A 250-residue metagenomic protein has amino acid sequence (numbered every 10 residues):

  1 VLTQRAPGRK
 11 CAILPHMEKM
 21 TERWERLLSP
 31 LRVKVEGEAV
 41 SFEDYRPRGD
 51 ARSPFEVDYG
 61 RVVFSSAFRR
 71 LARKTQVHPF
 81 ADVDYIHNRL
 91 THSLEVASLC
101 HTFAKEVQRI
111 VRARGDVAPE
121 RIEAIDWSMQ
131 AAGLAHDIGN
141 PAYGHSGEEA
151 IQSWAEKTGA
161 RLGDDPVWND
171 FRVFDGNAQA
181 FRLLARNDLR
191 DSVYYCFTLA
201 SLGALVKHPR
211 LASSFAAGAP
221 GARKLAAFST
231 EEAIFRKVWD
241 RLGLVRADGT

Functional and structural regions predicted by a protein language model:
L2-T3, L14: Short terminal hydrophobic/aromatic SLiMs and anchors at protein ends
K10-H16: Short, positively charged and aromatic/hydrophobic N-terminal segments
M17-A51, V63-K74, V83, L94 (+3 more regions): Sequence-structural signature of the catalytic-core scaffold of metal-dependent phosphohydrolases that act on
D82-N88: Short glycine- and acidic-rich boundary segments immediately preceding or forming the N-terminal edge of structured
